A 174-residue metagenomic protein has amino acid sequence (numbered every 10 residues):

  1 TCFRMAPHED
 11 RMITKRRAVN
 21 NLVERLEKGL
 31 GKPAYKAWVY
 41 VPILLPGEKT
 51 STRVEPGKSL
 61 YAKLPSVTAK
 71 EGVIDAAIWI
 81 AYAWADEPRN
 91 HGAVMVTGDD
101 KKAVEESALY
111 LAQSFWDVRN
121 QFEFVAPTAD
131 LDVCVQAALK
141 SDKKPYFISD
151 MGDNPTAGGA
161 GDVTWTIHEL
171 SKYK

Functional and structural regions predicted by a protein language model:
T1, Y35-W38, W79-I80, D86-E87: Core alpha/beta catalytic barrel or barrel-like domain that forms the active/cofactor pocket in diverse metabolic
T1-P33, P145, D150-I167, S171-K174: Active-site histidine-anchored catalytic micro-motif
H8-L64: Binuclear metal-dependent phosphoesterase catalytic core
L45-K174: Hard-cation-handling environments
